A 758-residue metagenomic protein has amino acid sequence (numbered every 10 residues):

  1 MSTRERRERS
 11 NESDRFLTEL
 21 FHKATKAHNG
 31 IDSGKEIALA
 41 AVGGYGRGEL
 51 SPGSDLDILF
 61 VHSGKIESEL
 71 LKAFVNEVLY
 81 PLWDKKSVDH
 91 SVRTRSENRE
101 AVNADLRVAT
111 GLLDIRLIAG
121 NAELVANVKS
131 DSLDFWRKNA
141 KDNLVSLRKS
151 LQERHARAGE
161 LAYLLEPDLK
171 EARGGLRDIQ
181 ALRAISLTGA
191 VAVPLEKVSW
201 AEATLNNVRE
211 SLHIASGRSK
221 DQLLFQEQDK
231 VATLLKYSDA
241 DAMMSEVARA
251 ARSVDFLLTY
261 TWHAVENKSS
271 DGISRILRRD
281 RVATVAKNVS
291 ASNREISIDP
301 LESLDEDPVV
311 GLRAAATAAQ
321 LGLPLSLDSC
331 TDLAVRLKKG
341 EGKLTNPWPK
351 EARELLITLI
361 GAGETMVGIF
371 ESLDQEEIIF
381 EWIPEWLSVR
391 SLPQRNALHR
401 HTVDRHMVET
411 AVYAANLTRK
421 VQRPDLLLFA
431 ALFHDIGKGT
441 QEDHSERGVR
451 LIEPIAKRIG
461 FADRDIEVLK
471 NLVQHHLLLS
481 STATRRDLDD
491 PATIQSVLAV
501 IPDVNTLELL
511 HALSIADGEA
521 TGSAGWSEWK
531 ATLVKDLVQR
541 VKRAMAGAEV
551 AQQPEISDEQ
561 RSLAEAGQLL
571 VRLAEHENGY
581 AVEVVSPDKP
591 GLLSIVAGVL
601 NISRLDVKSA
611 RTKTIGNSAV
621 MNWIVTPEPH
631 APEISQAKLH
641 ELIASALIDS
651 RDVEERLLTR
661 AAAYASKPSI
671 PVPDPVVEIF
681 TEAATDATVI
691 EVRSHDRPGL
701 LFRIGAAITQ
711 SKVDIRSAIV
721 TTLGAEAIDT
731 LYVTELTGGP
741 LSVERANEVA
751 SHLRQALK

Functional and structural regions predicted by a protein language model:
M1-A41, G48-A397: Non-catalytic interface/linker regions that flank or bridge core catalytic/transmembrane domains
E12-G30, A38-A40, L182-V193, L398-F429 (+1 more regions): Alpha-helical phosphate/pyrophosphate-handling elements in metalloenzyme active cores
G48-G53, L82, R419-Q422, K613-G616 (+1 more regions): Short glycine/proline-enriched loop/turn "hinge" motifs that connect secondary-structure elements and lie
E49-A73, T233, T402, R419-R543: Divalent metal-dependent catalytic cores for phosphoryl transfer on phosphate-bearing substrates
S68, L133-K141, L165, L169-G174 (+21 more regions): Hydrophobic alpha-helical scaffolding
A104, I115, V128-D131, L223 (+5 more regions): Non-catalytic interaction/regulatory segments
Y413, L417, L427, F433 (+1 more regions): Non-catalytic terminal/interface segments that mediate subunit docking, oligomerization, and allosteric communication
